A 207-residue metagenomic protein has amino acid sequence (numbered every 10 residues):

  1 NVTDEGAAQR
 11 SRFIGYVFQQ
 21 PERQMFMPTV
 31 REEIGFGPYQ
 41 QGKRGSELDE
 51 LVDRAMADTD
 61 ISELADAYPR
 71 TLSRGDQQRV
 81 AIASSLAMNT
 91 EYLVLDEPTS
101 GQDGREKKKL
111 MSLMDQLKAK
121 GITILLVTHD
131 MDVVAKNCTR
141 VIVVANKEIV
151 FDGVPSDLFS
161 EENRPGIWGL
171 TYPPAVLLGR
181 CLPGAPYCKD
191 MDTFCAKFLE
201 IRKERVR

Functional and structural regions predicted by a protein language model:
N1-Q9: ABC ATPase NBD Q-loop/coupling interface
S46-L64: Conserved ABC ATPase "signature" region
Y68-L72, D76: Conserved ABC ATPase signature
L93-D96: Catalytic Walker B motif of ABC-type/P-loop ATPase nucleotide-binding domains
T128-H129: H-loop/switch region of ABC-family ATPase nucleotide-binding domains
V134-K136: A short, surface-exposed alpha-helical micro-motif characterized by mixed small hydrophobic and charged/polar residues
E148-A175: Conserved beta-strand-loop-alpha-helix hinge in the C-terminal portion of ABC ATPase nucleotide-binding domains
